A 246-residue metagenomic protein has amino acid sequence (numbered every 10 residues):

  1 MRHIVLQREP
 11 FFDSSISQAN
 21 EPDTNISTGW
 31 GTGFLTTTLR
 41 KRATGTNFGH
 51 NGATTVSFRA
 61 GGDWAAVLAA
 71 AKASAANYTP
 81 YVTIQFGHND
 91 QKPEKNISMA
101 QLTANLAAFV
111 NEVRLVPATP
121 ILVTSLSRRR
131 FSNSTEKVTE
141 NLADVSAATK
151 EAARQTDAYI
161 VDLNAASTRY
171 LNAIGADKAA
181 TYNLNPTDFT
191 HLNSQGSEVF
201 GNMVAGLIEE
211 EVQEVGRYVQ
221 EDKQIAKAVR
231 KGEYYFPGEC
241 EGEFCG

Functional and structural regions predicted by a protein language model:
H3-L6, F11-A107, K227-C245: Conserved SGNH/GDSL esterase-like catalytic core that processes O-acyl groups on lipids and polysaccharides
P10-A19, H50-V56, G87-P93, T119 (+6 more regions): Solvent-exposed loop/turn segments at secondary-structure junctions within structured extracellular/periplasmic domains
W30-F34, F109, T149-A152, V204: Hydrophobic residues within alpha-helices that form the first helical element adjacent to the glycine-rich loop
R40-R42, L115, Q155: Short, well-ordered coil/turn elements that cap or connect secondary structure elements
T83, I121-L122: Conserved beta-strand positions in the central sheet of alpha/beta enzyme cores
Q101-N111, L115, D144-E151: Alpha-helical scaffolding segments of alpha/beta enzyme cores, especially the outer helices of TIM-barrel or partial
R114-T119, A158: A short helix->loop->beta-strand "cap" motif at the edges of active sites that frequently abuts
S125-G246: Catalytic His-Asp segment of secreted/periplasmic serine-dependent ester chemistry enzymes
